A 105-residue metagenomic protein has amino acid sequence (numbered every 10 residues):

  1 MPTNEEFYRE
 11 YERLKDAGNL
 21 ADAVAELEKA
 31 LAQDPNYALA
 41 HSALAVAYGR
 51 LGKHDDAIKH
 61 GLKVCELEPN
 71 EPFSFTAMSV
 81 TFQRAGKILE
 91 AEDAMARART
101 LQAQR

Functional and structural regions predicted by a protein language model:
P2-Q33: Alpha-helical segment of the N-proximal tetratricopeptide repeat
D16-E28, L51-K63, A85-R97: Structural signature of tandem alpha-helical TPR/SEL1-like repeats, specifically the intra-repeat loop/turn
A32, E66, R99-T100: Amphipathic alpha-helical segments of tetratricopeptide repeats
D93, A103-R105: Short, charged, intrinsically disordered terminal tails
